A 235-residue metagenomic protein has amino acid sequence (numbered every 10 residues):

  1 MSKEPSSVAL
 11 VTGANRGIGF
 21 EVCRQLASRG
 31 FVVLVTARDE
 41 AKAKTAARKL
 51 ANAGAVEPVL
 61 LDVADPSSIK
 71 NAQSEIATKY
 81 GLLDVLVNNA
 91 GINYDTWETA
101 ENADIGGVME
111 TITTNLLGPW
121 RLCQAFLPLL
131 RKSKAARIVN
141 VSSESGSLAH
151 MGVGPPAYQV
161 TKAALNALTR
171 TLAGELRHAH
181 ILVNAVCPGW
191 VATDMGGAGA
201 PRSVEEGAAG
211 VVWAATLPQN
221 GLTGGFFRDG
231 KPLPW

Functional and structural regions predicted by a protein language model:
S2-L34: Canonical Rossmann dinucleotide-binding motif of NAD(H)/NADP(H)-dependent dehydrogenases/reductases, specifically
T12, L83-G91, N115, N140 (+1 more regions): Rossmann-fold scaffold of SDR-type NAD(P)-dependent oxidoreductases
R29-T45: Conserved glycine-rich Rossmann-like NAD(P)H-binding loop of the short-chain dehydrogenase/reductase
E40-A41, L60-S74: The beta1-alpha1 cofactor-binding region of Rossmann-like NAD(H)/NADP(H)-dependent oxidoreductases
A53-A55, E75-N88, Y94-T96, L182: A glycine-rich helix->loop->beta "capping" turn within Rossmann-like NAD(P)(H)-dependent oxidoreductase domains
V59-L60, T113: Conserved residues in the N-terminal Rossmann fold of short-chain dehydrogenase/reductase
I92-I112, L117-Q124, R131-H178: Catalytic loop of short-chain dehydrogenase/reductase
H178, A185-P188, G197-W235: C-terminal helical subdomain
